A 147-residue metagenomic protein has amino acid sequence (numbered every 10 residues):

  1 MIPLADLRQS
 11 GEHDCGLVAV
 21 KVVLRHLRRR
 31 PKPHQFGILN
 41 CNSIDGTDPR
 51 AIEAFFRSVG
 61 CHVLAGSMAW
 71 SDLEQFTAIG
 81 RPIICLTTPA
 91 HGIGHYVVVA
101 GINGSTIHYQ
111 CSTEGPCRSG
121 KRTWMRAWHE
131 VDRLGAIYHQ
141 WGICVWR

Functional and structural regions predicted by a protein language model:
M1-I44, W70, P89-A90, N103-S105 (+2 more regions): Active-site-adjacent structural segments surrounding the nucleophilic cysteine of cysteine proteases and isopeptidases
L17, G46-E53: Short, surface-exposed alpha-helical segments at coil->helix boundaries
C41-D45, R57, A78-G80, L86 (+1 more regions): Noncatalytic regulatory segments and standalone regulatory/sensor domains
P49-I52, A69-E74, M125-R133: Intrinsically disordered, low-complexity boundary segments flanking structured domains
A54-R81: Helix-adjacent hinge/juxtasegments
L64-A65, T87-H91: Short, solvent-exposed secondary-structure boundary motifs
G92-V97: Short, surface-exposed coil-to-beta transition loops
